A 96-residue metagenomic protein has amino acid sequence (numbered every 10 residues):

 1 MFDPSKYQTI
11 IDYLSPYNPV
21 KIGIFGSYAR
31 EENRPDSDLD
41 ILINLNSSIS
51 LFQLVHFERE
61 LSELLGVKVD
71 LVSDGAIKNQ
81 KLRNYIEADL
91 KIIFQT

Functional and structural regions predicted by a protein language model:
M1-K21, A29-P35, N46-T96: Catalytic core of pol beta-like nucleotidyltransferases
S37-L39: Short, conserved active-site loops that position catalytic residues or coordinate cofactors/metal ions across diverse
